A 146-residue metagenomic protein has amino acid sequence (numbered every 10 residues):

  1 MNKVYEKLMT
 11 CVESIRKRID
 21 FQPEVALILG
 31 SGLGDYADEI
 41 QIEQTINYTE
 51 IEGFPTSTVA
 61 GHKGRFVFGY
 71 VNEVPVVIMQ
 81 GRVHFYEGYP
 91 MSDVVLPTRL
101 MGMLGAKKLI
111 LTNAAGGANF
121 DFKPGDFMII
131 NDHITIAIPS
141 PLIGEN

Functional and structural regions predicted by a protein language model:
M1-N146: Metabolite-binding pocket within alpha/beta catalytic cores that recognizes anionic/polar moieties
